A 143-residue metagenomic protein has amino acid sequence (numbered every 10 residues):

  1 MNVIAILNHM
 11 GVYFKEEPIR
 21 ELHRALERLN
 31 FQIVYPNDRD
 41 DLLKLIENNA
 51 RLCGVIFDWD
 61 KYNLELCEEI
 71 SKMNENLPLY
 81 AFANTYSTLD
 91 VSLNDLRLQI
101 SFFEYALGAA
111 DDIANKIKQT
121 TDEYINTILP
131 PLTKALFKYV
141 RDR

Functional and structural regions predicted by a protein language model:
M1-I4: Extreme N-terminal starter segment of soluble prokaryotic enzymes
N8-H9, N84: Cofactor-binding loop segments of dinucleotide-utilizing enzymes, especially the Rossmann-like FAD- and NAD(P)+-binding
H9-P36: Two-component/phosphorelay signaling modules centered on CheY-like receiver
F14-E21, R39, L43, N49-N76 (+1 more regions): Conserved phosphotransfer microenvironments
I46-E47, I117: Short hydrophobic patches on amphipathic alpha-helices that form coiled-coil/helix-mediated interaction surfaces
E65, A83-D111: Alpha4 helix (beta4-alpha4-beta5 surface) of REC/receiver domains from two-component response regulators
A110-N115, Q119-R143: CheY-like receiver
